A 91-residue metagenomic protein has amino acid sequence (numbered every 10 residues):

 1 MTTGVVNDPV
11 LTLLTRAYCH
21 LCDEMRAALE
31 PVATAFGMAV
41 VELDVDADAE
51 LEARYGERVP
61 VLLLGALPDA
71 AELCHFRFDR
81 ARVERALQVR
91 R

Functional and structural regions predicted by a protein language model:
T2-P31: Local sequence-structure signature of Cys/Sec-based thiol-disulfide redox active-site neighborhoods
E30, L64-G65: Short histidine
V32-F36: A short, Lys/Arg-enriched amphipathic alpha-helix followed by its capping loop at the start of a domain
G37-A49: Thiol-based oxidoreductase modules, predominantly thioredoxin-like and allied folds used for disulfide exchange
E52-R54: Short glycine-biased active-site loop of nucleotidyltransferases that positions the nucleotide triphosphate and helps
G56-L63: Structural micro-motif
A66-R91: Non-catalytic, surface beta->alpha helical segment in thiol-disulfide oxidoreductase systems
